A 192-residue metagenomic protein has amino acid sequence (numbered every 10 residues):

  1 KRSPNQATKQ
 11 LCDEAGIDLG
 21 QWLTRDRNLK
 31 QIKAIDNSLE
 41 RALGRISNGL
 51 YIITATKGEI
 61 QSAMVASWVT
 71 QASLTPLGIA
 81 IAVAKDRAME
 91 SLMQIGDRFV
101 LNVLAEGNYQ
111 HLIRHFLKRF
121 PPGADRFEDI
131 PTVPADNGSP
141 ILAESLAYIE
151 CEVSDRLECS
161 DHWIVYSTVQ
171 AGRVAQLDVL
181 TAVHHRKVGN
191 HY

Functional and structural regions predicted by a protein language model:
K1-K30: FMN-binding flavodoxin-like domain, especially the glycine-rich phosphate-binding loop
N28-Y192: Basic, polyanion-binding surface patches
